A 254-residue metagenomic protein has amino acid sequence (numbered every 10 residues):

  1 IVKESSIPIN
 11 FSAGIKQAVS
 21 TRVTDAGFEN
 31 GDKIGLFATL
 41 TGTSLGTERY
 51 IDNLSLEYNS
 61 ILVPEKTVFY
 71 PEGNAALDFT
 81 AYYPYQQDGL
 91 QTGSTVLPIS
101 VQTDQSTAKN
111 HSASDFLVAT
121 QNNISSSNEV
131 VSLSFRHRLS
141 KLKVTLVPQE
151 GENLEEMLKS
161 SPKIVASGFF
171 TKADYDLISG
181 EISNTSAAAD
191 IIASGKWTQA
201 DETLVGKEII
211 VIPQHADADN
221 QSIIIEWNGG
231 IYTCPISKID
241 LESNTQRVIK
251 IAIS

Functional and structural regions predicted by a protein language model:
I1-S254: Sec-type signal peptide cleavage vicinity
